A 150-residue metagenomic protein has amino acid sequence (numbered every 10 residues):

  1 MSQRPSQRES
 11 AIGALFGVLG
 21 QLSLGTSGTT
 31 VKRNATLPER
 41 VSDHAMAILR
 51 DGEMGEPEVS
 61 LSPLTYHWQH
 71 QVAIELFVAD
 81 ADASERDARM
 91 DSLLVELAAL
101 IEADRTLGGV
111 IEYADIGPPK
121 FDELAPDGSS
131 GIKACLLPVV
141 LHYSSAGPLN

Functional and structural regions predicted by a protein language model:
M1-R40, G52-N150: Charged, amphipathic alpha-helical segments and their flanking helix caps
H44-I48: A short glycine-rich, His/Asp/Glu-containing loop-to-beta-strand
